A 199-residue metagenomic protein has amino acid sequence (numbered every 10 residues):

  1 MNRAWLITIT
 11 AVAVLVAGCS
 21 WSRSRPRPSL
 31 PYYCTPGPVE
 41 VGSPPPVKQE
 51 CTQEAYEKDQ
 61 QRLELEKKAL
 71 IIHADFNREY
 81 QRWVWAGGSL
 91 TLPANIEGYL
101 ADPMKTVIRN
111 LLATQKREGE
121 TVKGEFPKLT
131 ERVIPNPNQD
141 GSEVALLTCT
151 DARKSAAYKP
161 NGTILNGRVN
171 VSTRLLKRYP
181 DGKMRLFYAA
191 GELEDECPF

Functional and structural regions predicted by a protein language model:
N2, A113-T114, K123-G124, L193-F199: Basic, amphipathic N-terminal segments that precede the first structured/catalytic domain
N2-I9, A13-R78: Juxtamembrane and targeting peptides
L6, P160-G162: Composition- and surface-driven signal marking solvent-exposed, interaction-prone regions in large proteins
C19, C34, C51, M104 (+3 more regions): Functionally engaged cysteine thiol sites
P45-V122: Core segments of small alpha/beta cavity-forming domains
R117-P160: Surface-exposed, charged secondary-structure patches
A145, I164-F199: Short beta-strand edge/turn micro-motifs at domain boundaries
